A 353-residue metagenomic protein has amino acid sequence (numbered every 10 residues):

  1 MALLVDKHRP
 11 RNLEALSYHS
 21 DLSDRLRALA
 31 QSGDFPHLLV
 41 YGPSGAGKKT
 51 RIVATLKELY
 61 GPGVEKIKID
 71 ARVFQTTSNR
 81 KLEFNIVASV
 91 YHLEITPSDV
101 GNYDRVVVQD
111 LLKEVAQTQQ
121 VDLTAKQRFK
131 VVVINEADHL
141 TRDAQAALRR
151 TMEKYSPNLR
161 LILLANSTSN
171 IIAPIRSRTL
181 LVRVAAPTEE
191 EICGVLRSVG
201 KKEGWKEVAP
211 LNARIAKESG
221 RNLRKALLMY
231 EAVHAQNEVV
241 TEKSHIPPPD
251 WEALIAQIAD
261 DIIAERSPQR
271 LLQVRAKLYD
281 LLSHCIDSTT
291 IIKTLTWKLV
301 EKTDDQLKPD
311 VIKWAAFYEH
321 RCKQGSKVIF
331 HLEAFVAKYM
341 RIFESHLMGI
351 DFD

Functional and structural regions predicted by a protein language model:
M1-A146, P157-I162, A173-P174, A315 (+1 more regions): P-loop/Walker A NTP-binding region and its immediately flanking N-terminal helices in P-loop NTPase folds
R9-R11, P62-R72, L148-Y155, I171 (+5 more regions): Short, mixed-charge, low-aromatic patches
P10, H19, S23, H37 (+13 more regions): Generic preference for well-ordered alpha-helical elements
L22, F35-P36, V121, L181 (+4 more regions): A general structural signal for well-ordered secondary-structure junctions
R27, Q31, K57, K113 (+4 more regions): Surface-exposed alpha-helical segments enriched in charged/polar residues
V100-P249, R341: Non-catalytic interfacial helical region
E190, R197-D353: AAA+ P-loop NTPase domains with strong preference for DNA replication initiators and clamp-loader complexes
